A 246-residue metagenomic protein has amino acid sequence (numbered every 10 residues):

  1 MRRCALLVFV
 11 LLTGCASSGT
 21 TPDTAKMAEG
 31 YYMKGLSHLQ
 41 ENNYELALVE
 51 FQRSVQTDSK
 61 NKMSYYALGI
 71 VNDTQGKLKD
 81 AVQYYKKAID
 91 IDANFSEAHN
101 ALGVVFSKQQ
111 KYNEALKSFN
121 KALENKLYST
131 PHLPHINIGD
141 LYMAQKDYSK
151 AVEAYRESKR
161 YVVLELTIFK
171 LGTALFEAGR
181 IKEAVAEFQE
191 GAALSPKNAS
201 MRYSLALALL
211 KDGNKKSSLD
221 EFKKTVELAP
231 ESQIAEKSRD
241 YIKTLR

Functional and structural regions predicted by a protein language model:
C15-G30: Bacterial Sec signal peptide processing site at the extreme N-terminus
D23, T57, I91, N125-L127 (+3 more regions): Structural marker of alpha-solenoid helical repeat scaffolds
M27, N61, F95, S129-P131 (+3 more regions): Residue-level recognition of tetratricopeptide repeat
Y32, L39, Y66, D73 (+7 more regions): Position-specific recognition of the canonical hydrophobic site in helix A of tetratricopeptide repeat
M33, A67, A101, I136-N137 (+3 more regions): Canonical tetratricopeptide repeat
S64, A98, V105, P134 (+3 more regions): TPR alpha-solenoid repeat register
